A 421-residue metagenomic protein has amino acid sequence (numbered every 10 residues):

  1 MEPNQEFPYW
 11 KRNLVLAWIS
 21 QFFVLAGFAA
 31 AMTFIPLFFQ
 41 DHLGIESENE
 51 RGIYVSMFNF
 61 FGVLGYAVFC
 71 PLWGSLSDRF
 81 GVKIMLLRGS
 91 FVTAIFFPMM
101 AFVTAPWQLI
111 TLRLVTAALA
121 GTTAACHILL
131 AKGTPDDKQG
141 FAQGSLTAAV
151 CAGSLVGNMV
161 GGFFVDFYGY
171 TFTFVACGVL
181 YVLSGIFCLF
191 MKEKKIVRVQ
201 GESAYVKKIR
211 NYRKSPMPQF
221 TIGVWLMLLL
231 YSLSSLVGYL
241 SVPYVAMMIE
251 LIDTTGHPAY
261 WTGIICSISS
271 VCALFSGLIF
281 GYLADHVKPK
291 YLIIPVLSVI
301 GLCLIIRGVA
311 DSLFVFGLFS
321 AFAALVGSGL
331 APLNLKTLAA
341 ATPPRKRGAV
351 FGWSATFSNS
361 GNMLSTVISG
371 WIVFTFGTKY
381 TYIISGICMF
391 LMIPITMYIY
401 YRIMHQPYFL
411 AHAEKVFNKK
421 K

Functional and structural regions predicted by a protein language model:
M1-K11, K194-M227, H412-K421: Juxtamembrane intracellular "pre-TM" segments in multi-pass secondary transporters
F34-G52, P243-Y260: Short amphipathic helix-loop junctions that connect adjacent transmembrane helices in Major Facilitator Superfamily/SLC
S56-W73, S267-I279: Central cavity-lining transmembrane alpha-helices of secondary-active solute carriers, predominantly the Major
V68-M100, T104, A284-V287: Conserved MFS/SLC helix-loop-helix module at the cytosolic interface between two early adjacent transmembrane helices
I84-M99, G178, Y291-I305: Structural signature of the two symmetry-related core transmembrane helices
W107-G121, V315-G329: Hydrophobic core of transmembrane alpha-helices in multi-pass small-molecule transporters, especially MFS/SLC-type
L112-V150: Cytoplasmic helix-loop-helix junction between adjacent transmembrane helices in 12-TM secondary transporters
T173-L189, Y382-Y398: Symmetry-related core transmembrane helices of the 12-TM Major Facilitator Superfamily/SLC fold
